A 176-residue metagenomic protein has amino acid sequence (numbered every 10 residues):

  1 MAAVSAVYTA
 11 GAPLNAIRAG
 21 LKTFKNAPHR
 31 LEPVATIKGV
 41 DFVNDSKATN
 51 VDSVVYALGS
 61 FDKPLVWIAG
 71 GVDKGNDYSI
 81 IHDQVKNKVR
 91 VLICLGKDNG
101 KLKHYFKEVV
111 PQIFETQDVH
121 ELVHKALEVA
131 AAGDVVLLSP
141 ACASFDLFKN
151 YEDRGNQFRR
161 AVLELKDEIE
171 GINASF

Functional and structural regions predicted by a protein language model:
M1-V89: Nucleotide phosphate-binding/pyrophosphate-handling subdomain across enzymes that bind or process nucleotide phosphates
A10, Q112-E115, L147: A structural signal for short, well-ordered beta-strand elements
A16, S53, K101-H104, L147: Phosphate- and divalent-cation-binding pockets in alpha/beta enzyme and binding domains that engage nucleotide-derived
V40-D41, S144-F148: A short acidic, helix-capping loop that chelates divalent metal ions and anchors anionic groups
S79-D134, N173-F176: C-terminal helical cap/extension that packs against the catalytic core of soluble nucleotide-cofactor enzymes
L137-A141: Short beta-strands and strand-loop turn motifs
D146, Q157-F176: Phosphate-binding loop of NTP-binding sites
